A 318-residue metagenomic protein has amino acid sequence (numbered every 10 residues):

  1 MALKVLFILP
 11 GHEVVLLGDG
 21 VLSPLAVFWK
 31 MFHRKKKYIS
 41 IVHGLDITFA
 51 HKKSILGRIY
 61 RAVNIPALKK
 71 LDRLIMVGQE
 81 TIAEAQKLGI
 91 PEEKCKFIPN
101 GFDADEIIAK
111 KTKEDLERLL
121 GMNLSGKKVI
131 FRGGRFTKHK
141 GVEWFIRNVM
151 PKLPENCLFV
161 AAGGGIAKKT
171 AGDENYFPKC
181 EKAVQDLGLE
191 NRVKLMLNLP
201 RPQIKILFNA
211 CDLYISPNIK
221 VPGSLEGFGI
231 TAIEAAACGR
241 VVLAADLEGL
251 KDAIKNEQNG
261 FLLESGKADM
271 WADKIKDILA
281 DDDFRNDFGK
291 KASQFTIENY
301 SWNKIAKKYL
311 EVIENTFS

Functional and structural regions predicted by a protein language model:
L17-L22, V42: Short His-centered aromatic/hydrophobic patch
K36-I39, I47-K70, K111: Nucleotide-sugar donor phosphate/pyrophosphate-binding loop at the beta->alpha transition of glycosyltransferases
H51, Q86, F102-L119: Acidic anion/phosphate-binding donor-loop and adjacent secondary structure in glycosyltransferase catalytic cores
I75, N123-K140, I146, M150 (+1 more regions): Conserved donor-binding/catalytic core segment of Leloir-type glycosyltransferases
E80, G101: Carbohydrate-associated surface elements
D173-P202: Nucleotide-activated donor-binding/catalytic signature segment of Leloir-type glycosyltransferases, i.e., the conserved
A232-A244, I254: Short hydrophobic beta-strand element within catalytic cores of glycosyltransferases and related nucleotide-activated
K255-E257, F261-D269, D277-D283: Conserved acidic donor-binding segment of nucleotide-sugar-dependent glycosyltransferases
